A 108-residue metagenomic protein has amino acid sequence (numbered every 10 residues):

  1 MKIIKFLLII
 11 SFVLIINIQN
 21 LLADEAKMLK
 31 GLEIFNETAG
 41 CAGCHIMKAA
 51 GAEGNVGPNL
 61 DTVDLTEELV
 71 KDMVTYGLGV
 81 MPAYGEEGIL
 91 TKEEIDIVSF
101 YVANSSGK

Functional and structural regions predicted by a protein language model:
M1-E25, G107-K108: N-terminal export/targeting leaders of redox proteins
E25-M47: Sequence/structural segment immediately N-terminal to covalent heme-attachment motifs in c-type and related
N36, L65, T75, G79 (+1 more regions): Sec-exported extracytoplasmic/periplasmic mature domains
A42-L78: Gly/Gly-Pro-rich "capping" loops immediately C-terminal to redox-active cysteine motifs in periplasmic/lumenal
E87-K108: C-terminal capping alpha-helices of c-type cytochrome domains
